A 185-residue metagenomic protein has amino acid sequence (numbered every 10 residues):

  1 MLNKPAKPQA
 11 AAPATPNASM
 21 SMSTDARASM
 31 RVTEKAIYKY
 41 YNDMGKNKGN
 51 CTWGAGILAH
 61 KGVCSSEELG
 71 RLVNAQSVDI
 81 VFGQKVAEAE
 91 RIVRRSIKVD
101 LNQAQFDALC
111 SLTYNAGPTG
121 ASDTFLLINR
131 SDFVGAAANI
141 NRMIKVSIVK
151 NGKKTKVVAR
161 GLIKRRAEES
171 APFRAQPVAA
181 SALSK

Functional and structural regions predicted by a protein language model:
M1-N42, K48, I57, V73-V86 (+3 more regions): Long, amphipathic alpha-helical surface segments
M30, Q105-T113, N139-I140: Short alpha-helical scaffolding segments that buttress acidic/His motifs in well-ordered protein cores
D43-E68: Substrate-binding/active-site groove segments that recognize and process beta-1,4-linked N-acetyl-hexosamine
N47-N50, F106, C110, F133: Short runs of predominantly hydrophobic/aromatic residues within well-ordered alpha helices that form helix-helix
W53-G54, C110-Y114, L126-L127: Amphipathic alpha-helical segments that form the core helices of the histone-fold
K98-Q105: Structural motif
